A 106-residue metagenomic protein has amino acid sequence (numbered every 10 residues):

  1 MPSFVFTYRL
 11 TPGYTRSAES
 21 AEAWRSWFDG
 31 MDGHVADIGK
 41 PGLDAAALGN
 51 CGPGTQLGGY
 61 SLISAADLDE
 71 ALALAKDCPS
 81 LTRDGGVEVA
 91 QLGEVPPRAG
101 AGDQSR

Functional and structural regions predicted by a protein language model:
M1-R106: Conserved, structured core segments of small domains
